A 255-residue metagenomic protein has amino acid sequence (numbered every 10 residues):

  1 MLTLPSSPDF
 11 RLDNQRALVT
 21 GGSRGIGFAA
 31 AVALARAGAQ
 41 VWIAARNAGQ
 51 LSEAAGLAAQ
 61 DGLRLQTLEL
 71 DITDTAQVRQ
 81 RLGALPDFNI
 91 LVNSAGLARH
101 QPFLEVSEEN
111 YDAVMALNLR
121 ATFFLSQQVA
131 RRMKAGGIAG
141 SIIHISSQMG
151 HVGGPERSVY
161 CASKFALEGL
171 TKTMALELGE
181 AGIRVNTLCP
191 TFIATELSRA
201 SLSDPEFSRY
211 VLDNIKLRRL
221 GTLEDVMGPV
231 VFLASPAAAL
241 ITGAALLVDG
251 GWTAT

Functional and structural regions predicted by a protein language model:
R16, S23-G25: Conserved glycine-rich cofactor-binding loop
P102-F103, S107-M115, V211: Substrate-binding pocket helix/loop in short-chain dehydrogenase/reductase
L104, V152-S158, E180-A181, R218 (+1 more regions): Active-site loop immediately N-terminal to the catalytic Tyr-X3-Lys motif of short-chain dehydrogenase/reductase
S126, S163, T171: Active-site helix of classical SDR
R131, L176-E180, A239: Alpha-helical segment proximal to the catalytic Tyr-Lys
S147: Residue(s) in the substrate-gating loop at a strand-loop-helix junction that position the organic substrate next
R184, R219-V248, T253-A254: C-terminal substrate-recognition "lid" of short-chain dehydrogenase/reductases
